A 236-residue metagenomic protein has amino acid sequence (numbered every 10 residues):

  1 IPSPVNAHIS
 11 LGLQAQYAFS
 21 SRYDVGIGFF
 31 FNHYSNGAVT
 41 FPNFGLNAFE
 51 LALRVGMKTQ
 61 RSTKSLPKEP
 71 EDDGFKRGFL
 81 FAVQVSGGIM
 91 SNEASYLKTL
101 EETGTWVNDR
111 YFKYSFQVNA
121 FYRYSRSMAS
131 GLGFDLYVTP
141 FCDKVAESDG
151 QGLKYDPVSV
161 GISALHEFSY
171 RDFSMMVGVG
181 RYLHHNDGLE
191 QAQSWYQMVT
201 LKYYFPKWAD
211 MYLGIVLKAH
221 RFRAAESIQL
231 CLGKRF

Functional and structural regions predicted by a protein language model:
I1, G37-F44, P67-E69, E93-E101 (+3 more regions): Outer-membrane beta-barrel translocator domains and adjoining extracellular loop/strand segments of Gram-negative
L11-Y17, F29, L53-M57, F116-Y122 (+4 more regions): Residues on the lipid-exposed face of transmembrane beta-strands in outer-membrane beta-barrel proteins
Y17-V25, R61-K64, R126-S130, Y170-M176 (+1 more regions): Repeated loop/turn-to-beta-strand initiation elements of outer-membrane beta-barrel proteins
D24-G28, A52-R54, L80-Q84, A129-G133 (+3 more regions): Residue-level detector of the transmembrane beta-barrel scaffold of outer-membrane proteins
F31-S35, M57-T59, G87-S91, F134-P140 (+5 more regions): Transmembrane beta-strands of outer-membrane beta-barrel pores
A38-L46, N108-Y111, R126, D156 (+2 more regions): Solvent-exposed loop/turn segments connecting transmembrane beta-strands in outer-membrane beta-barrel proteins
N47-L66, A225-F236: Outer-membrane beta-barrel "beta-signal"
G104-F173: Glycine- and aromatic-enriched membrane insertion/assembly motifs of diderm outer-membrane and organelle channel
